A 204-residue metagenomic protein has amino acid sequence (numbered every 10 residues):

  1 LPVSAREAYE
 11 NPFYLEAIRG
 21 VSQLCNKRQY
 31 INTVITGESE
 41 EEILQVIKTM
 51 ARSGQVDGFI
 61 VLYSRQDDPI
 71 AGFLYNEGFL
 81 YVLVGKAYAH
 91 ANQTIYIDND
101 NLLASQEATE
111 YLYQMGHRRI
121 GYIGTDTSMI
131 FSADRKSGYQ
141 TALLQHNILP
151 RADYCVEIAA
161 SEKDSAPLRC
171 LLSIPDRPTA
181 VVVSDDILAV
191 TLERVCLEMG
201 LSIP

Functional and structural regions predicted by a protein language model:
L1-V46: Amphipathic helical "hinge" segments at domain boundaries
S4, S39, Q66, Y88 (+1 more regions): Short, glycine/serine-rich, charged loops/turns that create anion-binding and catalytic segments at active sites
A5-Y9, T33-G37, A51, V56-G58 (+2 more regions): Short, contiguous strand/loop micro-motifs
G20-Y30, F73-L83, A87-P204: Bacterial carbohydrate/catabolite-sensing allosteric modules
I35-S39, G58-V61, D98-D100, V156-A160: Short, flexible loop segments at the rims of nucleotide/cofactor-binding pockets, characterized by
E38-E41, L62-D68, E162, D186-I187: Short beta->alpha connector loops
E42-I47, P69-I70, K163-P167: Short acidic active-site motifs
Q45-G58, K136-Q140: Short, electropositive alpha-helical surface patch
